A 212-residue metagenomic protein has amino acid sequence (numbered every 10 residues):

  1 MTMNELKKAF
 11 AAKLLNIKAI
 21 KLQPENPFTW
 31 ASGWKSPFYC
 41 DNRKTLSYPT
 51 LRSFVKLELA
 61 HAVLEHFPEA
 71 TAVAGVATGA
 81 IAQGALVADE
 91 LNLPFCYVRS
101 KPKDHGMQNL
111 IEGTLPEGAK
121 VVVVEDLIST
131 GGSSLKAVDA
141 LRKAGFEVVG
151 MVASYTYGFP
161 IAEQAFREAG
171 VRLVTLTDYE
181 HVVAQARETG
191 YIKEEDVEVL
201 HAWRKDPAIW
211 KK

Functional and structural regions predicted by a protein language model:
M1-H66: Active-site-facing substrate-recognition patch
T2-N16, D139-K212: PRPP-dependent phosphoribosyltransferase catalytic core
L59-T71, L141-A144: Phosphate/pyrophosphate-binding loops at sites that engage ATP/ADP/AMP, CoA/4′-phosphopantetheine, polyphosphate
H66, G113-E117, A165: Solvent-exposed alpha-helices and their adjacent loops that cap or buttress functional pockets in soluble metabolic
P68-A77, V152: Short glycine-rich phosphate-binding loop at a beta-alpha junction
T71, A119, V149: Conserved acidic residues
G84-V122, T130-L135: Short, glycine/charge-rich flexible loops or terminal/linker lids adjacent to PRPP-binding catalytic cores
